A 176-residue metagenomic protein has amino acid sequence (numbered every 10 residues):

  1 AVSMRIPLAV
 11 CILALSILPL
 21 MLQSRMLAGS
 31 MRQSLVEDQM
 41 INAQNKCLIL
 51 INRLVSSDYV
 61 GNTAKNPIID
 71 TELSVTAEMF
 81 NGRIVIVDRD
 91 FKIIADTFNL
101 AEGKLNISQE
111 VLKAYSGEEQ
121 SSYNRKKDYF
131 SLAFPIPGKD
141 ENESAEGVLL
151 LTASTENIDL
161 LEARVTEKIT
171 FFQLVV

Functional and structural regions predicted by a protein language model:
V2-K92, F98-A101, E167: Juxtamembrane segments flanking the first transmembrane helix of membrane-anchored signal-transduction proteins
A14-L15, F171, V175: Hydrophobic residues within alpha-helical transmembrane segments of multi-pass solute transporters/permease subunits
P67-D70, K92-K127: Extracytoplasmic/periplasmic sensor domains and loops in membrane signaling proteins
D88, G138-D140: Short, acidic, Ser/Thr-enriched surface-loop or helix-capping motifs
F91, N142-E143: Glycine-biased flexible loop/turn sites that connect beta-strands or occur in inter-domain linkers
Y129, P137-G138, L150-F171: Helix-start (N-cap) segments at beta->loop->alpha junctions that couple sensory/regulatory domains to adjoining helices
F130, A145: Glycine-rich acetyl-CoA-binding "A-motif" of GNAT/NAT acetyltransferases
